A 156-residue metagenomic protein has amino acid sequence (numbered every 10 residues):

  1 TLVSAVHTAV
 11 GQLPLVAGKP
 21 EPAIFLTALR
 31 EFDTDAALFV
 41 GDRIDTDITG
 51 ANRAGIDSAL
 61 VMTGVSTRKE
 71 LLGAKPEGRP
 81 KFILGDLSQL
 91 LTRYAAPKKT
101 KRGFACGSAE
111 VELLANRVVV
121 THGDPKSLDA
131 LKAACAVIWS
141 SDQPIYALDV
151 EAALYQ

Functional and structural regions predicted by a protein language model:
T1-Q156: Asp-based, Mg2+/Mn2+-dependent phosphohydrolase catalytic module
